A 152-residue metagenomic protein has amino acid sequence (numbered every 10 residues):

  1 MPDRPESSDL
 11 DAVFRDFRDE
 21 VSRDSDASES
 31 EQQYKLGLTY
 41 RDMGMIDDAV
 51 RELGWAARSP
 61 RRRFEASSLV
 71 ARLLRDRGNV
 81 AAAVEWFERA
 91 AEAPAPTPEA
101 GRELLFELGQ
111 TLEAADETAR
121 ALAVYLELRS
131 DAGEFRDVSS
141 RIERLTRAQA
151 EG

Functional and structural regions predicted by a protein language model:
E31, D48, E65, E99-E103 (+1 more regions): Start-of-helix register in tetratricopeptide repeats
